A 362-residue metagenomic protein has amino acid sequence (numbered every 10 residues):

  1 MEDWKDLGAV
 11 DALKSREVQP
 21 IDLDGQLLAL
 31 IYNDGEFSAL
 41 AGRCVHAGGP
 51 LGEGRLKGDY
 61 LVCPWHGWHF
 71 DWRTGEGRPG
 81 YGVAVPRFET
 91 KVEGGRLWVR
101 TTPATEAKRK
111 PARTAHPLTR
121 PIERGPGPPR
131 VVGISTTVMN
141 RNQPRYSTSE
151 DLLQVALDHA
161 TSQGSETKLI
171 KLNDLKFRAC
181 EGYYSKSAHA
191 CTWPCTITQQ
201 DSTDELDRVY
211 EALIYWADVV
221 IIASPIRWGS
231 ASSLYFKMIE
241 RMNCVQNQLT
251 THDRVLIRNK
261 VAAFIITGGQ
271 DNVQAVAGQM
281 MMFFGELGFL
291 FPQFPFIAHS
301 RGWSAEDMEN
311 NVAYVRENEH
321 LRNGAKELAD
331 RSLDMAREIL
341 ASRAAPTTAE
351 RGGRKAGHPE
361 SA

Functional and structural regions predicted by a protein language model:
A12-P121, I197-V209: Rieske [2Fe-2S] iron-sulfur-binding domain
Q26, P129, K260: Nucleotide donor/acceptor-binding cores
V45, T196-L290: Helix-loop-strand module that forms the ligand-binding subsite of alpha/beta enzymes
K110-P129, V138, T148-D151, T198 (+1 more regions): Glycine-rich phosphate/pyrophosphate-binding loop and the adjoining helix
P128-N140, A263-I266: Short beta-strand segments enriched in small/hydrophobic residues
S147-T161: Short catalytic helix/loop segments, enriched in acidic residues and glycine and frequently bearing histidine
L169-P194, A305-N310: N-terminal beta-loop-helix "entrance" segment that forms/cooperates in small-molecule cofactor or anionic ligand
